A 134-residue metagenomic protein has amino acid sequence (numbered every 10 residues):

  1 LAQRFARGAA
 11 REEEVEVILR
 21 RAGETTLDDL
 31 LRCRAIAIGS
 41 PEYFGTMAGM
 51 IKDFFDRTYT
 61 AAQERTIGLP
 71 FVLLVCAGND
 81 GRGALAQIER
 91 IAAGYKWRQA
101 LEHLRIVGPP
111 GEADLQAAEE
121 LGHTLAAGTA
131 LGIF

Functional and structural regions predicted by a protein language model:
L1, M50, A84, D114-A117: Residues at alpha-helix caps and immediate loop-helix transition turns in enzyme cores, especially N- and C-cap
L1-E12: N-terminal beta1-alpha1 ligand-phosphate binding loop
R4, D53, Q87, A117-E120 (+1 more regions): Alpha-helical elements of Rossmann-like donor-binding domains used by nucleotide-donor carbohydrate transfer enzymes
A10-E14, D56, T60, A93 (+2 more regions): Generic secondary-structure signature for well-ordered alpha-helical cores
E12-E24: A short beta-strand-loop structural module common to alpha/beta enzyme folds
L19, Y43, V107: Generic anion/oxyanion-binding catalytic loop in active/binding sites
A22-L101: Helix-loop-strand module that forms the ligand-binding subsite of alpha/beta enzymes
T26, R98-F134: Glycine-rich phosphate/pyrophosphate-binding loop and the adjoining helix
